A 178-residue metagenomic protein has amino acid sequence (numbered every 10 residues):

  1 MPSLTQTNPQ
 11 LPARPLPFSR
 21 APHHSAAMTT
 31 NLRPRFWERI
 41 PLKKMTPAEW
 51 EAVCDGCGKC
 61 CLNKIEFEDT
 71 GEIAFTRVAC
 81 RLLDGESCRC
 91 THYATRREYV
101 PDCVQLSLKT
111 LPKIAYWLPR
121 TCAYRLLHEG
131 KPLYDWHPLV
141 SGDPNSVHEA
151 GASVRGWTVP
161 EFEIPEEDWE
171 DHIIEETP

Functional and structural regions predicted by a protein language model:
M1-A27: N-terminal amphipathic/basic-hydrophobic helices that include classical n-h-c signal peptides and signal-anchor
F18-R20, S25-G56, I65-P178: Short loop/turn segments that flank or connect secondary-structure elements
C61: ATP-grasp fold ATP-binding core
